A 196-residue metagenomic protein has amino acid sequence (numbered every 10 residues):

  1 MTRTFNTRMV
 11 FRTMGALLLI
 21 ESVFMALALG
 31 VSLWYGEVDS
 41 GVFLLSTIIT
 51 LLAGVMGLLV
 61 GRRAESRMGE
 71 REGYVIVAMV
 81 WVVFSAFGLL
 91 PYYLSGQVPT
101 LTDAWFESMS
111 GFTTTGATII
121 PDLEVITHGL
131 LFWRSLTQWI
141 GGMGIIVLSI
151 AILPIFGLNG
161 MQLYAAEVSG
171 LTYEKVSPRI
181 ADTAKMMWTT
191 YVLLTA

Functional and structural regions predicted by a protein language model:
M1-A196: Membrane-proximal intracellular helices of multi-pass ion channels
